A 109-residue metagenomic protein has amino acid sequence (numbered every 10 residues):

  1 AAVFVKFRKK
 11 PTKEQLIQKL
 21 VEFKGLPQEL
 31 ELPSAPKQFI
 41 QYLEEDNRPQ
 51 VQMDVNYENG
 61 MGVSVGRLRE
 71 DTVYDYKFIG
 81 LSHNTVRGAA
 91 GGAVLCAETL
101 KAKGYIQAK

Functional and structural regions predicted by a protein language model:
A1-K77: C-terminal substrate-binding/catalytic lobe of Rossmann-fold NAD(P)-dependent oxidoreductases
D75-K109: Generic C-terminus detector
